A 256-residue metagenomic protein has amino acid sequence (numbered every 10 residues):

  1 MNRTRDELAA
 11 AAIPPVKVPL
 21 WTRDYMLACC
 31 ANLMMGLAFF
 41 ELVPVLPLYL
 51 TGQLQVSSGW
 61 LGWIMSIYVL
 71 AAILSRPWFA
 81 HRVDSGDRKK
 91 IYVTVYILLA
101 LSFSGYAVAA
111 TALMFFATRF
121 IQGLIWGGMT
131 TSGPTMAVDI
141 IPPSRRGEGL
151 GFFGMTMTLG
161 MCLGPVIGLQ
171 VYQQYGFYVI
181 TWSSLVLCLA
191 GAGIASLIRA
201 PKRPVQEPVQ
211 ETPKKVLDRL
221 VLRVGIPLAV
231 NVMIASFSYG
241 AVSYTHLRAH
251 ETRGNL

Functional and structural regions predicted by a protein language model:
L8-W21, A200-L228: Juxtamembrane intracellular "pre-TM" segments in multi-pass secondary transporters
Q55, D87, V108-A110: Helix-breaking motifs and short loop linkers at transmembrane-helix boundaries and internal kinks in secondary membrane
V69-P77, M161-C162: Residue-level signature of mid-helix packing/kink "hotspots" within the transmembrane helices of 12-pass Major
L74-Y106: Conserved MFS/SLC helix-loop-helix module at the cytosolic interface between two early adjacent transmembrane helices
L113-I121: Paired small-residue
F120-M155: Cytoplasmic helix-loop-helix junction between adjacent transmembrane helices in 12-TM secondary transporters
V186-V205: C-terminal membrane-cytosol helix-exit motif in multi-pass small-molecule transporters
T245-G254: Conserved small/polar residues in nucleotide/adenosyl-binding loops
